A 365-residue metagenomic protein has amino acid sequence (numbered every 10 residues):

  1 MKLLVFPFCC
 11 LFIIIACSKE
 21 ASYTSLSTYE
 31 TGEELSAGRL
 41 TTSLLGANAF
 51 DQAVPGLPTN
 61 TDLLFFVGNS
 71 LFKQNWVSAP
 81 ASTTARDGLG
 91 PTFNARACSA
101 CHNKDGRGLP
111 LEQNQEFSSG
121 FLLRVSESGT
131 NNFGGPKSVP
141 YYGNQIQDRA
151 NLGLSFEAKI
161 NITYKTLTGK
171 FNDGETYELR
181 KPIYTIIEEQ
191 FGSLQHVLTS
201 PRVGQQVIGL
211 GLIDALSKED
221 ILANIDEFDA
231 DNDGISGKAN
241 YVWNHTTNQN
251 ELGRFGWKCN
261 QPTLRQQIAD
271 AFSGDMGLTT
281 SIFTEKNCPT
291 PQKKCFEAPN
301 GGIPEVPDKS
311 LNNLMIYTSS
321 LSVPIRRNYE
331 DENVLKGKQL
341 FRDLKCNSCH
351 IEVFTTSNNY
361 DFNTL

Functional and structural regions predicted by a protein language model:
M1-T24: Bacterial Sec-dependent N-terminal signal peptides
C17-L365: Periplasmic c-type cytochrome electron-transfer domains
